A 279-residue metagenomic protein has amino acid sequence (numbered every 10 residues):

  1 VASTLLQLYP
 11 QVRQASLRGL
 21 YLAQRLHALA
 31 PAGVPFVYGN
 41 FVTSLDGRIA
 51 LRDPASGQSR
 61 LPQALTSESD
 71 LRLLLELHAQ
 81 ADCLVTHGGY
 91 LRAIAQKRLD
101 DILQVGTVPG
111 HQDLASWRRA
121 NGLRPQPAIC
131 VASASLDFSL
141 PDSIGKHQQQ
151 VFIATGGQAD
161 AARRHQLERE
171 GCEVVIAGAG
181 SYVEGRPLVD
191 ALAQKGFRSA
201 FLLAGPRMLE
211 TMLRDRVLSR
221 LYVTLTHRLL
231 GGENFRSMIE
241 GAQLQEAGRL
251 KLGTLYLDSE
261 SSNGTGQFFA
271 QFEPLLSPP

Functional and structural regions predicted by a protein language model:
V1-P279: Enzymes that bind and transform nitrogen-containing heteroaromatic metabolites
